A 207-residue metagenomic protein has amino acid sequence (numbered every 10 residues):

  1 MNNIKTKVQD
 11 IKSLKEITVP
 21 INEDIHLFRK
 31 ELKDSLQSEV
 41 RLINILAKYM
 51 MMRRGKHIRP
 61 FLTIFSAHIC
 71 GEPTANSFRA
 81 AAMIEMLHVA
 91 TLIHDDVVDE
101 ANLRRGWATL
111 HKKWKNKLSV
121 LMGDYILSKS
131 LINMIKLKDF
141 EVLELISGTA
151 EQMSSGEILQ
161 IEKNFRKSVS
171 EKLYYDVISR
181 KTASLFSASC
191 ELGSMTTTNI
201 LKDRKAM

Functional and structural regions predicted by a protein language model:
M1-D34: N-terminal amphipathic/basic leader segments beginning at the initiator methionine
P20, D24-L27, K33-M207: Mg2+-dependent prenyl diphosphate-binding active-site environment of isoprenoid biosynthetic enzymes
